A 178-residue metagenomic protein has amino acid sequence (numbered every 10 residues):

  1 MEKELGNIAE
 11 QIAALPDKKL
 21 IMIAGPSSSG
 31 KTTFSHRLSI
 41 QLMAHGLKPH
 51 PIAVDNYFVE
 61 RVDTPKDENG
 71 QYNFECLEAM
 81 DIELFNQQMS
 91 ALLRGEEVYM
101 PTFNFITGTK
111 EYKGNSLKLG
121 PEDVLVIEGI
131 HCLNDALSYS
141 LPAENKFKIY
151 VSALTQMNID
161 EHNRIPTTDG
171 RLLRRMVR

Functional and structural regions predicted by a protein language model:
M1-M22, A44, H50: Extreme N-terminal, non-catalytic leader segments that precede Walker-type/kinase nucleotide-binding cores
G25: The Walker A (P-loop) glycine that initiates the GxxxxGKT/S ATP-binding motif of P-loop NTPases
S28: Walker A (P-loop) phosphate-binding loop of P-loop NTPases
K31: Conserved lysine of the Walker
H50-I52, V59-G108, V124: Conserved nucleotide-sensing/catalytic segment adjacent to the nucleotide-binding pocket in NTP-handling enzymes
E97-L137: Phosphate-binding/switch loop-helix module in NTP-utilizing enzymes
I127-M176: ATP-dependent NMP and nucleoside kinases share a basic, alpha-helical "lid"
